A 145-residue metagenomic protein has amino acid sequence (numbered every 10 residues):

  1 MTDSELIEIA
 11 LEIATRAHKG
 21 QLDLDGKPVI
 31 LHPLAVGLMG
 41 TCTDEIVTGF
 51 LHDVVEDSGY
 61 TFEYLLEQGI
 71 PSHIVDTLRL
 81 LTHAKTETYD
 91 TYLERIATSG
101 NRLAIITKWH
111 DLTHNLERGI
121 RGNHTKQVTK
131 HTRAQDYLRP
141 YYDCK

Functional and structural regions predicted by a protein language model:
M1-K145: Active-site helical microenvironments for divalent-metal-assisted chemistry
